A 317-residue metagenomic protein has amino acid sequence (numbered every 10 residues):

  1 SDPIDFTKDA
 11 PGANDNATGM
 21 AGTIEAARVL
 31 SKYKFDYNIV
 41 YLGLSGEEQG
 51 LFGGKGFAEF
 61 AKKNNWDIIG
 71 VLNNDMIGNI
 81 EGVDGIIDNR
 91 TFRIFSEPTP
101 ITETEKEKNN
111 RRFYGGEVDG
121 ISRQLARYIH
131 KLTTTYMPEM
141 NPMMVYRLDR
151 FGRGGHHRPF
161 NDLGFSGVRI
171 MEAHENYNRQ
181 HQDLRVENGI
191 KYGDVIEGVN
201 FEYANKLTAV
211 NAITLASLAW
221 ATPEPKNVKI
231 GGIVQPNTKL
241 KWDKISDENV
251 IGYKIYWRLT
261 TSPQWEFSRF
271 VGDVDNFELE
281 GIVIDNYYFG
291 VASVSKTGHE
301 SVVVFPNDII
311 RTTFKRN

Functional and structural regions predicted by a protein language model:
S1-L42: Catalytic-core environment of secreted peptidases
L44-G155, L163: Metal-dependent peptidase/peptidase-like ectodomains
I77-E97, M144-W220: Active-site-adjacent mobile loop/cap segments within catalytic or ligand-binding domains
P236-N249: Conserved aromatic anchor
G252-I255: Short beta-strand elements bearing conserved aromatic residues within extracellular beta-rich modules
F267-V274: Short beta-strand segments within Ig-like beta-sandwich modules, predominantly Fibronectin type-III
L279-E300: Beta-strand-rich modules
V294-N317: Extracellular fibronectin type III
